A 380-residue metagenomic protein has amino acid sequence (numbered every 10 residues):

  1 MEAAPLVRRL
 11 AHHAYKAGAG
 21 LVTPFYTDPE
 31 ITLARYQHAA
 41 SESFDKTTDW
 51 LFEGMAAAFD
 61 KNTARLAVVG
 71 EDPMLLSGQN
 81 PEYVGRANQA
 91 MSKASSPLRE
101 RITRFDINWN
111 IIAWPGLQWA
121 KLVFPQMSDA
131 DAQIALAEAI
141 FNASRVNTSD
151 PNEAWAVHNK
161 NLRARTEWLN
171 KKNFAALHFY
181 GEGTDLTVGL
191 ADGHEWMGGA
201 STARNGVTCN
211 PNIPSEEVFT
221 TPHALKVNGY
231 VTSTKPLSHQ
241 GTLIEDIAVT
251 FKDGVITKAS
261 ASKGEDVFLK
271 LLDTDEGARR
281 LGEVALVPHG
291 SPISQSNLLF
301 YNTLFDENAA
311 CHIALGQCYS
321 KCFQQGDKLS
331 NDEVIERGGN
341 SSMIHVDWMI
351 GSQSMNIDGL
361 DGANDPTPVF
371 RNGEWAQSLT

Functional and structural regions predicted by a protein language model:
M1-N228, Q377-L379: Active-site bordering "gate/hinge" segments that shape substrate access to catalytic or cofactor-binding pockets
E2, E71-P73, G116, T184 (+8 more regions): Short, glycine-/Ser/Thr-/acidic-enriched flexible segments
S95-P97, A164, N173-A175, P214-V218 (+4 more regions): Glycine-rich, charged/polar anion/phosphate-binding loops that engage phosphate groups from diverse ligands
N170-K172, Q240-T242, G277, D306 (+1 more regions): Short solvent-exposed loop/turn micro-motifs enriched in small/polar/acidic residues
T220-E276: Long, well-ordered mid-to-C-terminal structural blocks that present hydrophobic/aromatic surfaces
K226-N228, I244-D246, D253-I256, R279-E283 (+3 more regions): Active-site lining segments that contact anionic ligands and/or coordinate catalytic metals
K258-D327: Dual-mode signal for accessory low-complexity, basic/Gly-rich regions
D332-T380: Extended hydrophobic packing segments that form well-structured cores
